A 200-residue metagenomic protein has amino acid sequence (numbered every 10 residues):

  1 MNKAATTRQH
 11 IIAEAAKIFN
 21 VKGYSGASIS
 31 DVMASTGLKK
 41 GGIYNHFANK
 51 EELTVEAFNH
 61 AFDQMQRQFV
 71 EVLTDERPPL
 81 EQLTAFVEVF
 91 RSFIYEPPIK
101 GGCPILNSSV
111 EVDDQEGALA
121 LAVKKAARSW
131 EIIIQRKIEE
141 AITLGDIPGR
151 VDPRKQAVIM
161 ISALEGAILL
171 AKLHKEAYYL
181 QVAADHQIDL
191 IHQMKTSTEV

Functional and structural regions predicted by a protein language model:
M1, A85-F93, R128-E140, L144 (+3 more regions): C-terminal peripheral helix-coil segments that are non-catalytic and often amphipathic
M1-K22, G26-L38, E52: Basic, helix-initiating cap at the start of DNA-binding domains
G37-F47: Short hydrophobic/aromatic patch on the recognition helix
E51-L53, S108: A secondary-structure capping/hinge motif
V55-A61: Alpha-helical DNA-contacting segments of helix-turn-helix folds
E56, V70-K100, P153-M160: Hydrophobic alpha-helical connector segments
Q64, E71, A118-S129: Short, solvent-exposed amphipathic helices
Q82, P97-A118: Amphipathic alpha-helical segments used for helix-helix packing
